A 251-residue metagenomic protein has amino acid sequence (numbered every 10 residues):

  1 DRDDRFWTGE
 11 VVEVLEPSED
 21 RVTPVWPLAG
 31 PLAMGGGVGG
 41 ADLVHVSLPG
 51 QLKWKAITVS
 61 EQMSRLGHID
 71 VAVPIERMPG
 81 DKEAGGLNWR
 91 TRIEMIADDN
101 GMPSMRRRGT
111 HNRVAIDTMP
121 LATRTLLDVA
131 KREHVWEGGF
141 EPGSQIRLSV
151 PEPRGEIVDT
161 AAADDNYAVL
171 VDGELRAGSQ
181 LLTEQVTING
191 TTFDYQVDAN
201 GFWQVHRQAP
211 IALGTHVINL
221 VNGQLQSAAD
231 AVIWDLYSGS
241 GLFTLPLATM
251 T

Functional and structural regions predicted by a protein language model:
D1-T251: Accessory RNA-recognition modules of RNA-modification enzymes
